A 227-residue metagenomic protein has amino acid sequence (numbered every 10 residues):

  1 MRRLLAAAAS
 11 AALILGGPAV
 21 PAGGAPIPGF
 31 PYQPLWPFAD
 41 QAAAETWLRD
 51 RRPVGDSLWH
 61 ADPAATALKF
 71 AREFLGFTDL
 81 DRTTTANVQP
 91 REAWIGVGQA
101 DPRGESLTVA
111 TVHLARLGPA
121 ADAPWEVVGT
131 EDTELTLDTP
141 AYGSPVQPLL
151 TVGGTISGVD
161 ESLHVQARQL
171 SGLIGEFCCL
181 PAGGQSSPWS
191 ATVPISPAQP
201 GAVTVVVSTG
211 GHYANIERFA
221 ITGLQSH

Functional and structural regions predicted by a protein language model:
M1-G24: Secretory targeting and sorting signals
A22-R91: Extracytoplasmic low-complexity, Pro/Thr/Ser/Ala/Gly-rich segments that lie immediately after a secretion/anchoring
P26-A42, R116-A121, G201-S208, N215-G223: Bimodal "functional hotspot" detector
K69-F77, D101-R103, A115, V159: Structured segments of extracytoplasmic/periplasmic soluble domains in secreted or envelope-associated proteins
T78-L80, L137, Y142-H227: Ser/Thr-rich low-complexity repeats and stalk/linker segments
T85-E92, G118-A120, S144-V146: Short, ordered beta-strand-loop transition motifs
W94-P102, V207: Short beta-strand segments that buttress and anchor functional surface loops
L107-T136: Short beta-strand edge/turn micro-motifs at domain boundaries
